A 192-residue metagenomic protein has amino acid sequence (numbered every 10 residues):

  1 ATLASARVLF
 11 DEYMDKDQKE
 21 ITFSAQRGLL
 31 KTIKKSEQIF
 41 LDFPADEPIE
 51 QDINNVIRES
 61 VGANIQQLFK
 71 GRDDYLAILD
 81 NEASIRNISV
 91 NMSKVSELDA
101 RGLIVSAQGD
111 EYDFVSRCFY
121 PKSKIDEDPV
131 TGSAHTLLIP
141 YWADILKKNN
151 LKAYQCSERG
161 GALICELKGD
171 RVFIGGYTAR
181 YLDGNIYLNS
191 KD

Functional and structural regions predicted by a protein language model:
A1-D192: Active-site proximal loop and beta-alpha junction motif in alpha/beta enzyme cores
